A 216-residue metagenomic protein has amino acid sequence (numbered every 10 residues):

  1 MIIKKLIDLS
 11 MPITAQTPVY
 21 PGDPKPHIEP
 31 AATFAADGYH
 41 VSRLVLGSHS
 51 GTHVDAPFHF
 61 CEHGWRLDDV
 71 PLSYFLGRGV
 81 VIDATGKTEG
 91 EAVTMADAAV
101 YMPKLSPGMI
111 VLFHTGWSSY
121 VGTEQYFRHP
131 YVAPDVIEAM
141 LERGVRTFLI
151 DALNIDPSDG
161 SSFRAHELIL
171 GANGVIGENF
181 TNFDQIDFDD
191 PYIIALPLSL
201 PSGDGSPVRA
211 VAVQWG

Functional and structural regions predicted by a protein language model:
M1-G216: Active-/binding-site microenvironments in catalytic and ligand-binding cores
